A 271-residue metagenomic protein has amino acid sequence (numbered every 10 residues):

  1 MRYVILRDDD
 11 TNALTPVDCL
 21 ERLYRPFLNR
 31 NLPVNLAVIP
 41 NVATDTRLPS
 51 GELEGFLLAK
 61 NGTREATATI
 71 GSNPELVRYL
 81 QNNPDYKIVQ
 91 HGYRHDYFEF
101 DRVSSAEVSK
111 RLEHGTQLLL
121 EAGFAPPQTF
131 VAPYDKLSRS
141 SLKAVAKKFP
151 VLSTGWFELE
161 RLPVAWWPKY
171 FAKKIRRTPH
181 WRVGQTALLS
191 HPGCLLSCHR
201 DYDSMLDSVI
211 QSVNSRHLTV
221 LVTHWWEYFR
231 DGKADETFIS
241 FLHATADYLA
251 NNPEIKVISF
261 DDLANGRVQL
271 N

Functional and structural regions predicted by a protein language model:
M1-F27, L32: N-terminal regions that are enriched for targeting/export leaders and immediately downstream pro/stem segments
R2-V4, R30-V34, P84-K87, F124-Q128 (+2 more regions): Short, well-ordered coil/turn segments that N-cap beta-strands
P16-D18, T46-P49, E99-F100, S138-V145 (+3 more regions): A short acidic (Asp/Glu
E21-N29, T69-P84, M205-N214, A246: Short amphipathic alpha-helices and their capping/turn segments at secondary-structure boundaries
A37-R139, L221-F229: Metal-dependent polysaccharide deacetylase catalytic core of the NodB/CE4 family, i.e., the active-site-bearing domain
V103-R182: Catalytic domains of cell-wall/extracellular-matrix polysaccharide-remodeling enzymes, centered on de-N-acetylation
L152-S153, S215-N271: C-terminal domain-boundary segment and adjacent tail
Y170-L218, V222-W226: A conserved mid-domain beta-alpha-beta active-site/ligand-binding segment of alpha/beta enzyme cores
